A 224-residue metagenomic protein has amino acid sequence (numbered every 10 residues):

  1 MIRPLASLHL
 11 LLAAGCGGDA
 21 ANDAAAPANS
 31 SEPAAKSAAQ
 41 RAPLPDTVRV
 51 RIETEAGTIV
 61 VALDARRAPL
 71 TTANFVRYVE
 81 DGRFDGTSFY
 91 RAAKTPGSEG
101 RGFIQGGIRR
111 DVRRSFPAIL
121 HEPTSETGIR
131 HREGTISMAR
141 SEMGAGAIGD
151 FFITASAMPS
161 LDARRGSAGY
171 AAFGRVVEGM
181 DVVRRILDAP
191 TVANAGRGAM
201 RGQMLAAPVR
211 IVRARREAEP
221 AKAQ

Functional and structural regions predicted by a protein language model:
M1-A13: Sec-dependent bacterial lipoprotein signal peptides
C16-Q224: Cyclophilin-like peptidyl-prolyl cis-trans isomerases
